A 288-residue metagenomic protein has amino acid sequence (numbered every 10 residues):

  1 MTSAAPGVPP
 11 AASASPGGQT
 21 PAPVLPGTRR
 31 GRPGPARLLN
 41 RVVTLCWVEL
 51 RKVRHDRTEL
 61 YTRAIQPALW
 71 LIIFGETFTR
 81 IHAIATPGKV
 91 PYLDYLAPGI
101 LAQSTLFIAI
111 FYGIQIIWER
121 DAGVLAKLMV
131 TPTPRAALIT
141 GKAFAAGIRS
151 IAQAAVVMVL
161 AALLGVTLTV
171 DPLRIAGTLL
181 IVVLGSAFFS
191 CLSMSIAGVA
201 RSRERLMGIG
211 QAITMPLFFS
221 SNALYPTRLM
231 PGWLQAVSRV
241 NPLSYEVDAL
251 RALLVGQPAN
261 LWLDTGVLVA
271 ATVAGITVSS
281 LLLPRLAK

Functional and structural regions predicted by a protein language model:
T2-P26, L254-V255, T265-K288: Junction motif at the cytosolic side of a transmembrane helix
S13-A14, G18-Q66: Aromatic- and glycine-rich beta-strand/loop motifs that create alpha-glucan
R29-R32, H55-T58, Y95, T105-I110 (+4 more regions): Short alpha-helical transmembrane interface motifs in multi-pass membrane proteins
K52, A83-T86, F218-G275: Membrane-interfacial helix-loop-helix junctions in multi-pass membrane proteins
Y61-L69, S202-S221: Pore- or pathway-lining transmembrane helices of multi-pass membrane proteins that form conduits for solutes/ions
L69-E76, Y92-L164, L184-F189, S193-A197 (+2 more regions): Hydrophobic alpha-helical transmembrane segments of multi-pass membrane transport proteins
G75-R80, T131, A162, V166 (+6 more regions): Transmembrane helix-loop junction
R135-G210, Q257-S280, L286: Alpha-helical transmembrane segments and their short interhelical loops
